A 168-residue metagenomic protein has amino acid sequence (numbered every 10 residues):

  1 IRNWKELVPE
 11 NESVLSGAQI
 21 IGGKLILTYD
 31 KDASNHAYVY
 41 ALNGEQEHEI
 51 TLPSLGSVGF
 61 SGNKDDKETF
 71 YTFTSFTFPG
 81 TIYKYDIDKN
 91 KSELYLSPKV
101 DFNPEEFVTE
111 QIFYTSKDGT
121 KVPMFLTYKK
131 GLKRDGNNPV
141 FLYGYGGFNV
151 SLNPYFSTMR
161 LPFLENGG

Functional and structural regions predicted by a protein language model:
I1, A33-V39, T77-K84: Structural motif
I1-Q19, L42-G59, D88-E106: Multi-bladed beta-propeller domains
N11, G22, K31, S54 (+1 more regions): Short loop/turn positions at the edges of beta-strands in beta-sheet-rich folds
L15-S16, N35, T109-E110: Short loop/turn microsegments at loop-to-beta-strand junctions
I20-G22, K64-D65: Residue-level detector of Asp-centered blade-edge/turn motifs that repeat once per structural unit in beta-propeller
G22-L25, L142: Trp-centered recognition loops
I26-A33, A41, F70-T77: Beta-strand C-termini and the immediately following turn/loop, strongest in propeller blades
V58-G168: Serine-hydrolase catalytic core recognition
